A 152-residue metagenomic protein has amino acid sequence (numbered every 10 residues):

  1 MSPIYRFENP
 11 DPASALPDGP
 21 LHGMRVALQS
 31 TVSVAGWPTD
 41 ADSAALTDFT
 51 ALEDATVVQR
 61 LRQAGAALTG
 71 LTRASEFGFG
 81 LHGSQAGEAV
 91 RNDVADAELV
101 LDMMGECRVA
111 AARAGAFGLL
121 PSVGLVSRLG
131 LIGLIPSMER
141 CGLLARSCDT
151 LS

Functional and structural regions predicted by a protein language model:
M1-T50, F77-F79: Short, well-ordered alpha-helical
E53-S152: Short glycine/serine-rich loop segments
